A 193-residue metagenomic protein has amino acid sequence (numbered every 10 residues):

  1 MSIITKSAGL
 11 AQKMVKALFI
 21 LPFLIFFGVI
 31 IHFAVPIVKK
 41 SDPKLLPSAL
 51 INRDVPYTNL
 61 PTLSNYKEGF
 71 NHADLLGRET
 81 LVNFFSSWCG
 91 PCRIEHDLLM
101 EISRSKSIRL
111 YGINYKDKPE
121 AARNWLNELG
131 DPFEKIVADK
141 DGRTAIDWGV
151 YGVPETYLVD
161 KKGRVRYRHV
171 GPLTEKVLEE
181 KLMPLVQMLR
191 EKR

Functional and structural regions predicted by a protein language model:
M1-P61: N-terminal targeting signals for export/organelle localization
K40-S41, P61-K67, I136-D139: Short gly/ser/thr-rich secondary-structure transition/capping motifs
T58-L81: A short beta-strand-turn-helix
L81-V82, L110: Hydrophobic beta-strand anchors of alpha/beta hydrolase catalytic cores
N83-W88, Y115: Aromatic-flanked redox-active Cys/Sec active sites in thiol-based oxidoreductases, especially the WC-centered
R93-G130, K140-I146: Structural microenvironment flanking redox-active thiols in thiol-disulfide oxidoreductases
N127-P132, D139-R190: Thiol/disulfide oxidoreductase modules built on the thioredoxin-like
